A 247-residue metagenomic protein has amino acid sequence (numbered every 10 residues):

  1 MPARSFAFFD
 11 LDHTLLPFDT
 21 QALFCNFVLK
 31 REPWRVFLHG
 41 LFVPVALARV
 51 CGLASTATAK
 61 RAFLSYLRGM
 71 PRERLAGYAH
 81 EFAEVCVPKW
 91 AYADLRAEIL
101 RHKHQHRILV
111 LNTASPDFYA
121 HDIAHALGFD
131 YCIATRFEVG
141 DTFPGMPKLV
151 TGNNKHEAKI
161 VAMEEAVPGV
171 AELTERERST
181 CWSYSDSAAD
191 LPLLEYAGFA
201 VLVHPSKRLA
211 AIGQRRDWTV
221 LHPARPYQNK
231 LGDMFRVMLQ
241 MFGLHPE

Functional and structural regions predicted by a protein language model:
M1-G52: Active-site neighborhood of HAD-like aspartate-dependent phosphohydrolases
P2-R4, G77, E84-E247: C-terminal cap/substrate-recognition subdomain and adjoining C-terminal extension of metal-dependent phosphatase-like
D19, M70, A158: Conserved active-site and cofactor/substrate-binding residues in soluble primary-metabolism enzymes
R31-W34, V50-A54, R72-R74, A93 (+2 more regions): Conserved alpha/beta cores of soluble small-molecule-handling proteins
V43-V45, A57-R61, Y78-A83: Glycine-/proline-rich flexible loop or hinge segments
A46-C51, T58-R68: Helix-loop "lid/cap" segments that line or gate small-molecule binding pockets
R68-Y78: Acidic catalytic patch
